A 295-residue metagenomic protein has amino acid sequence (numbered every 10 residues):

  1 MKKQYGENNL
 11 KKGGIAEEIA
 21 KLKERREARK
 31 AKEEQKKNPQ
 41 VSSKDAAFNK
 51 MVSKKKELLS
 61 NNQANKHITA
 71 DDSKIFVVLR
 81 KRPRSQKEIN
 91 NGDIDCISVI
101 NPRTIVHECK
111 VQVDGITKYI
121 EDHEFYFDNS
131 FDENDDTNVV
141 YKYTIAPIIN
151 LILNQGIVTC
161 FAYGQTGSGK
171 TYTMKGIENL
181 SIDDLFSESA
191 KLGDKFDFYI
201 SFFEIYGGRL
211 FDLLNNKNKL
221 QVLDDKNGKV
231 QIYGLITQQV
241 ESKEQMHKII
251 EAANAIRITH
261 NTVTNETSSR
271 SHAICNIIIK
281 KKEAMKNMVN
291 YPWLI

Functional and structural regions predicted by a protein language model:
M1-I295: Microtubule-binding structural modules
